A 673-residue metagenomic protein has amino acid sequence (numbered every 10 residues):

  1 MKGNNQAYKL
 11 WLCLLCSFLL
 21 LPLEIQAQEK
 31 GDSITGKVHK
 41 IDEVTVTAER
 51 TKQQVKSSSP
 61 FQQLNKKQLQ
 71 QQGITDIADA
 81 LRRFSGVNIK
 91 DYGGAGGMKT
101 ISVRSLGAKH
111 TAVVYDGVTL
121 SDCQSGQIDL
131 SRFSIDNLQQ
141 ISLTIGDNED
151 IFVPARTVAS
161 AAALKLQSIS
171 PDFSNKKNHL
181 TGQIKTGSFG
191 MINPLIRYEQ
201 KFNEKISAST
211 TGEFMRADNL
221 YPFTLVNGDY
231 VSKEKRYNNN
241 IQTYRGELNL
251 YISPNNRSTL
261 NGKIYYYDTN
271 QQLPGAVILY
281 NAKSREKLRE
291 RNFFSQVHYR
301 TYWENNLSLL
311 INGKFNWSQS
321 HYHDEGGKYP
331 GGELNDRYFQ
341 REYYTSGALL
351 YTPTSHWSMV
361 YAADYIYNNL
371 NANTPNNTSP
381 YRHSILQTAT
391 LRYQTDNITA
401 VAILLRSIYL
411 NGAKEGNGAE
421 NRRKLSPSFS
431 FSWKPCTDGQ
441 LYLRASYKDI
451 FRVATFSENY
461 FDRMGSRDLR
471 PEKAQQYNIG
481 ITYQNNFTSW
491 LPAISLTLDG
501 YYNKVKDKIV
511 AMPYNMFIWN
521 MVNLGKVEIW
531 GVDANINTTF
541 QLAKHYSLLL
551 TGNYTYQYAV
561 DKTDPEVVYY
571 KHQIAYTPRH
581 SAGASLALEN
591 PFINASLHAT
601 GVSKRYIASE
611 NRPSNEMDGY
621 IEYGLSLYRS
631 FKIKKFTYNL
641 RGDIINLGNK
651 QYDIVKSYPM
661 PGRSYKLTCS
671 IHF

Functional and structural regions predicted by a protein language model:
E29, A217-F223, S232-R245, Y251-L309 (+2 more regions): Flexible loop and strand-edge segments within Gram-negative outer membrane beta-barrel domains
K40-Q70: N-terminal periplasmic "start-of-domain" segments of outer-membrane beta-barrel proteins
A78, R82-T119: Extracytoplasmic beta-strand/coil segments of soluble accessory domains associated with Gram-negative outer-membrane
I135-T181: A beta-strand signature from Gram-negative outer-membrane beta-barrel systems, especially the internal plug domain
N306-Y322, L443-S446, E472-W530, N537: Membrane-embedded beta-barrel scaffold of Gram-negative outer-membrane proteins
T352-N368, A372-N503: Structural signature of Gram-negative outer-membrane beta-barrels, strongest in the C-terminal barrel of TonB-dependent
S355, N397-A400, S495-K504, V522-I607 (+1 more regions): Gram-negative outer-membrane beta-barrel transporters
L550, G601-A608, E616-D618, L627-F673: C-terminal beta-signal and adjacent terminal beta-strands/loops of Gram-negative outer-membrane beta-barrel proteins
